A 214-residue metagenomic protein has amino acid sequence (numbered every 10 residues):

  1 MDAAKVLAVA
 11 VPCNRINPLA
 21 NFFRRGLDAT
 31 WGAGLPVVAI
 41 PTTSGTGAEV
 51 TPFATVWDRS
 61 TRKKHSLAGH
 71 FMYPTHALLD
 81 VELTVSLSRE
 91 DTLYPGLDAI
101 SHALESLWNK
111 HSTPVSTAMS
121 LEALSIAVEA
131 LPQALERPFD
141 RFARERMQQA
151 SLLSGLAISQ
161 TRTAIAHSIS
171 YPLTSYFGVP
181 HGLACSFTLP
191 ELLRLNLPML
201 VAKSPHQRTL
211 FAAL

Functional and structural regions predicted by a protein language model:
M1-E82: Glycine/threonine-rich beta-strand-loop-alpha-helix active-site module that forms ligand/phosphate-binding
A3-L7, V11, A103-L104, A127-A130 (+4 more regions): Buried hydrophobic packing segments
A4, L97, L124, A166 (+2 more regions): A general structural signal for well-ordered alpha-helical segments in protein cores
N21, R146, S186-T188: Beta-strand segments within the central parallel beta-sheet cores of soluble alpha/beta enzyme folds
G45, L152-C185: Glycine-rich phosphate/pyrophosphate-binding beta-alpha loops
F53-T161: Carboxylate- and glycine-rich phosphate/diphosphate-binding segment that chelates Mg2+/Mn2+
Y176-L214: Gly/Pro-rich interdomain helix-loop hinge
